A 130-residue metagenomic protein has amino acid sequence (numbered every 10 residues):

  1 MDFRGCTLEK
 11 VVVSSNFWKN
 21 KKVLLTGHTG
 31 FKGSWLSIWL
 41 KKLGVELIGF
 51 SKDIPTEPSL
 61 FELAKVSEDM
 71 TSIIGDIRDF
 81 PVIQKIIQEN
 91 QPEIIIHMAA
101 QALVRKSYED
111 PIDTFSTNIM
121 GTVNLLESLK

Functional and structural regions predicted by a protein language model:
M1-K130: N-terminal Rossmann-like NAD(P)+-binding domain of SDR-like oxidoreductases, especially those catalyzing
